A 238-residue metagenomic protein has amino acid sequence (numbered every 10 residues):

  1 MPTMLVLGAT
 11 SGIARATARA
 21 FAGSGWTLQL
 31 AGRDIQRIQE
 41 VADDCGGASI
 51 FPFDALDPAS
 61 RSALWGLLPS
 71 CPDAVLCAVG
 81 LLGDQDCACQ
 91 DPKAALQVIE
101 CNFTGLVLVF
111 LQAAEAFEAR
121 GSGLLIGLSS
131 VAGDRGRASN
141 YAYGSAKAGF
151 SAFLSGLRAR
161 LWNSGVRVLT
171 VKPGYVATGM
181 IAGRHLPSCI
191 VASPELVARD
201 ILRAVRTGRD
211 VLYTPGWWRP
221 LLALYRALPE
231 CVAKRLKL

Functional and structural regions predicted by a protein language model:
T10-S11: Conserved glycine-rich cofactor-binding loop
D44-A59: Rossmann-fold cofactor-recognition segment
G80-L96, S139: Conserved mid-core segment of classical short-chain dehydrogenase/reductases
F110, A146: Active-site helix of classical SDR
S130: Residue(s) in the substrate-gating loop at a strand-loop-helix junction that position the organic substrate next
R135-Y141: Active-site loop immediately N-terminal to the catalytic Tyr-X3-Lys motif of short-chain dehydrogenase/reductase
T170, L186-A223: C-terminal helical subdomain
